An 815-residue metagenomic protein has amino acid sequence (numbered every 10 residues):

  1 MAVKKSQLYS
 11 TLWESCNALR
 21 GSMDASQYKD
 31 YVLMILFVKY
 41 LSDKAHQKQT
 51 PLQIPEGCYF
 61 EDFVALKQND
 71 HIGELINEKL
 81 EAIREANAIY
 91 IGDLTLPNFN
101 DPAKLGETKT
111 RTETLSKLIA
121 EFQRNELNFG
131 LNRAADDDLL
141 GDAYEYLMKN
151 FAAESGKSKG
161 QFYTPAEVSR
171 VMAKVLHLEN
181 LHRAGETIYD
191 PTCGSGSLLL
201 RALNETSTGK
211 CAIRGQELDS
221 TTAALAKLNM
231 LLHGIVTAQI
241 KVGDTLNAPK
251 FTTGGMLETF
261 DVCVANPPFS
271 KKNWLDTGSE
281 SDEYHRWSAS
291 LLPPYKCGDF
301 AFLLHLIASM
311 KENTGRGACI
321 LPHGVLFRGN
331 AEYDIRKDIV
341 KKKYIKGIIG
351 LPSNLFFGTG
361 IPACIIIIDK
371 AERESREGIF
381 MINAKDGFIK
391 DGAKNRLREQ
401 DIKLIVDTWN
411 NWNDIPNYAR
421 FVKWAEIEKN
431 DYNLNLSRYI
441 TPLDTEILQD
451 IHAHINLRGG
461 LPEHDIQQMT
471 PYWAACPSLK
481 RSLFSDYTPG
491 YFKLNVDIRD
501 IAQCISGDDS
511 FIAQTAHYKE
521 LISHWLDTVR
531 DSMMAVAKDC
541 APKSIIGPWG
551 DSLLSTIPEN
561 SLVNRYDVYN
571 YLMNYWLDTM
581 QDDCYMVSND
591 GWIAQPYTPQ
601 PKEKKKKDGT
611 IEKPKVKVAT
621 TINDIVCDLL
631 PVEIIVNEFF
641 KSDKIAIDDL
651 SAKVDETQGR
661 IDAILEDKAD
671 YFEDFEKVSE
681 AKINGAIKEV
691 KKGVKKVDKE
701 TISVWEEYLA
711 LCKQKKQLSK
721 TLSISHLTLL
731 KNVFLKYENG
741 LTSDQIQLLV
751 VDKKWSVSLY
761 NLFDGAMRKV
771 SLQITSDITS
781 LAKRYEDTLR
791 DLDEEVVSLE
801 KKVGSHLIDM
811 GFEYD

Functional and structural regions predicted by a protein language model:
M1-L176, N180, V242-K250, G350-S353 (+5 more regions): Non-catalytic, mostly N-terminal accessory regions of nucleic-acid modification and defense proteins
Q7, T11-E14, A18, D24-F37 (+2 more regions): Conserved Class I SAM-dependent methyltransferase catalytic core
M23, K39-A45, L147, F151 (+13 more regions): Conserved NTP-handling cores and scaffolds of large molecular machines
T108, R133, T192, G215-D219 (+10 more regions): Hydrophobic alpha-helical scaffolding
S158-A265, S270-S281, H285-S290, F300-A301 (+4 more regions): Conserved S-adenosyl-L-methionine
S207, L231, P268, A308-K311 (+12 more regions): Hydrophobic alpha-helix feature that most strongly marks membrane-spanning transmembrane helices and their immediate
D282, T359-I361, R376: Short, solvent-exposed loop/turn segments at the edges of secondary structure
C364-V406: Conserved P-loop NTPase
